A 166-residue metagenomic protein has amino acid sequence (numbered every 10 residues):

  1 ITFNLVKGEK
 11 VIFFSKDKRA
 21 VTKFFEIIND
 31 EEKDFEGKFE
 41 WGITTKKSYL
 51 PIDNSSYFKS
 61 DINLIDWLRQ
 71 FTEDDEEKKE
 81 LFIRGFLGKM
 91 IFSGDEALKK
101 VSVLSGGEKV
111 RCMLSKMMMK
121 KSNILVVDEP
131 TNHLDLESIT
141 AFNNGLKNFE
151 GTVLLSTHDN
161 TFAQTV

Functional and structural regions predicted by a protein language model:
I1-V166: ABC ATP-binding cassette signature C-motif
